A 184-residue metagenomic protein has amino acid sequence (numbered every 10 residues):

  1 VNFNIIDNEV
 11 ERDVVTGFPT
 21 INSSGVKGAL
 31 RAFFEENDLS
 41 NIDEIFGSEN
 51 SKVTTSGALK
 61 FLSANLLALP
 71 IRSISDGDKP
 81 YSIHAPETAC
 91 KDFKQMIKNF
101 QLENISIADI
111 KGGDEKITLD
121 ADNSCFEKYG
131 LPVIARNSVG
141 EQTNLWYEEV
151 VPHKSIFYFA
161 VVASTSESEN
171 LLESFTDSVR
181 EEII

Functional and structural regions predicted by a protein language model:
V1-I184: RNA-binding basic/glycine-rich loop and surface signature characteristic of RAMP-family CRISPR effectors
